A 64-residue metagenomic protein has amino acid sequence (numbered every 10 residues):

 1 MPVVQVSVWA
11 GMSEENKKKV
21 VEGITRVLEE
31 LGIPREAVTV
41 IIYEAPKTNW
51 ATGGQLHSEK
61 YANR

Functional and structural regions predicted by a protein language model:
P2-R64: A domain-level signal for the structural core that forms small-molecule/cofactor-binding pockets and catalytic centers
